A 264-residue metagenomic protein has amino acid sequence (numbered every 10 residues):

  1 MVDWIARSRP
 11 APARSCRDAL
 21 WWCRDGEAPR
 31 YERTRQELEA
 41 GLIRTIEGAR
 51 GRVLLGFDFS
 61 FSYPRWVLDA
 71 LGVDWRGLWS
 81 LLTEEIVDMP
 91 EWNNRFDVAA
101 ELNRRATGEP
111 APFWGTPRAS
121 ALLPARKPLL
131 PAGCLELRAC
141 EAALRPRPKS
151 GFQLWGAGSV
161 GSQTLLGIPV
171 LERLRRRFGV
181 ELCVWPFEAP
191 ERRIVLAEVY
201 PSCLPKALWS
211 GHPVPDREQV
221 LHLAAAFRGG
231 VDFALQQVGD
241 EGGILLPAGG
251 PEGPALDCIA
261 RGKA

Functional and structural regions predicted by a protein language model:
W4-L54, F59-A264: RNase H-like (RuvC/DEDD) metal-dependent nuclease/polynucleotide-processing core
